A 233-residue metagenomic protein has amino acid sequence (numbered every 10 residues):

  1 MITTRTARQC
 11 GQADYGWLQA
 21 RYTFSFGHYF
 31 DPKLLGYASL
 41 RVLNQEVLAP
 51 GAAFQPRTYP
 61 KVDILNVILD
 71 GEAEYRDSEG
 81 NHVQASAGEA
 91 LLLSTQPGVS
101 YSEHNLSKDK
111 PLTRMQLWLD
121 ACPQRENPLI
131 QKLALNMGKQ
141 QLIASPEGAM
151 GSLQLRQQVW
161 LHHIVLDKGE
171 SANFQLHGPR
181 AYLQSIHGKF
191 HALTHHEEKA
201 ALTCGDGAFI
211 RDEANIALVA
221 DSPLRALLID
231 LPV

Functional and structural regions predicted by a protein language model:
T4-D14, R21-D31, S39-Y59, L69-R76 (+4 more regions): Conserved short histidine dyad/triad with adjacent acidic residue
Q45, I64, A90-L92, R114-Q116 (+4 more regions): Conserved hydrophobic/aromatic beta-strand scaffold that supports enzyme active sites
P60-E79, A87-A90, L176-H196, C204: Glycine- and acidic-residue-biased ligand/ion/polar-headgroup-sensing regions
D63-L119: Contiguous mid-protein beta-loop-alpha structural module that forms a pocket-lining wall or clamp of enzyme active
E79-S94, L135-G138, T194-I216: Short acidic-glycine-tyrosine-enriched beta hairpin
T95-R125, R211-V233: Ligand-binding loop in jelly-roll beta-barrel domains
K110-A192, A200-C204: Conserved, well-structured core segments that form or line functional sites
